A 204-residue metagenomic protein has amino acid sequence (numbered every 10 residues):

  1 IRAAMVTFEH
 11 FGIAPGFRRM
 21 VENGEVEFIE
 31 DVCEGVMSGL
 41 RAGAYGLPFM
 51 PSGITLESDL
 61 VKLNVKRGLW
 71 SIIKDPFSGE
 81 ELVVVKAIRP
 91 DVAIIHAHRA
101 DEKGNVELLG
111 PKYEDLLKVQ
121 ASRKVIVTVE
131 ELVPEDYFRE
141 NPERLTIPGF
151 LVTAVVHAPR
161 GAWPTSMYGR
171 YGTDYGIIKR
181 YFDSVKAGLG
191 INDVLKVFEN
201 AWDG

Functional and structural regions predicted by a protein language model:
I1-G204: Conserved alpha/beta enzyme-core scaffold
